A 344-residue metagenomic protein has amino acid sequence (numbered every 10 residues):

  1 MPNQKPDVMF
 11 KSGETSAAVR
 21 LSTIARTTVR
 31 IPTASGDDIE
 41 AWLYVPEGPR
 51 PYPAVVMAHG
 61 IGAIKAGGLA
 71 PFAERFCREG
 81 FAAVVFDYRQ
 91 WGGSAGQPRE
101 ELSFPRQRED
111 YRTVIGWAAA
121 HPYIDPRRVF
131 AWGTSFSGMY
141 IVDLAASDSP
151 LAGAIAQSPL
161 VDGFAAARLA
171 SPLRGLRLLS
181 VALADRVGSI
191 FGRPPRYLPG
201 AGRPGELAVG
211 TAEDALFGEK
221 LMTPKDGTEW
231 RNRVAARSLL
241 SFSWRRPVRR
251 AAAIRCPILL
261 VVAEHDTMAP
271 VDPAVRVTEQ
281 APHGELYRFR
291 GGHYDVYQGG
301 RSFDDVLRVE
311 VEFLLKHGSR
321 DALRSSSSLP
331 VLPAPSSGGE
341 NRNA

Functional and structural regions predicted by a protein language model:
V8-R50: N-terminal cap/lid segment of alpha/beta-hydrolase-fold proteins
A34, K65-G68, W91-P126, F130 (+1 more regions): Catalytic nucleophile-loop/oxyanion-hole region of alpha/beta-hydrolase and closely related hydrolase-like folds
G62-E74, Y88, D272: The serine-hydrolase catalytic nucleophile loop
R75-A95: Conserved alpha/beta-hydrolase
V142-T223: Alpha/beta-hydrolase-fold enzymes
I254, L260-V262, D266: Short beta-strand/loop motif that positions the catalytic acidic residue of the alpha/beta-hydrolase fold
T267-P273: Conserved alpha/beta-hydrolase "acid-adjacent" motif
F289-P335, N343-A344: Catalytic active-site module of serine/aspartate enzymes centered on a nucleophile-bearing elbow/loop
